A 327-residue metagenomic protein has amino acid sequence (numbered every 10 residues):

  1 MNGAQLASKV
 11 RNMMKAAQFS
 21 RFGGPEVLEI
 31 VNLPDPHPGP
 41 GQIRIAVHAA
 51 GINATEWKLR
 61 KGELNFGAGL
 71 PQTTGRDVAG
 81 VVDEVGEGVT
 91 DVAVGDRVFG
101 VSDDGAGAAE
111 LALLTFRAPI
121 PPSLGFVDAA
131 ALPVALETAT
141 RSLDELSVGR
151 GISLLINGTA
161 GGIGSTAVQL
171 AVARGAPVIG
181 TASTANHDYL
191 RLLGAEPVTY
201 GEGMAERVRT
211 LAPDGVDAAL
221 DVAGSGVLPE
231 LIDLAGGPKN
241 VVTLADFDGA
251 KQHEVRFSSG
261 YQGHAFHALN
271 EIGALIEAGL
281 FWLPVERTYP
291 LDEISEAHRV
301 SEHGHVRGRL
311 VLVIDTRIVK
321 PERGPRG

Functional and structural regions predicted by a protein language model:
P34-G51, E63-G105: Glycine-rich beta-strand-centered segment in the early N-terminal region that forms part of a ligand/cofactor-binding
D96-R97, L111, S153, A173 (+2 more regions): Residue-level marker of beta-strand positions
G100-G158: NAD(P)H dinucleotide-binding glycine-rich loop of Rossmann-like/cofactor-binding domains, especially the beta1-alpha1
L132-G201: Mid-domain Rossmann-like dinucleotide-binding core that forms the NAD(H)/NADP(H) cofactor-binding site
R191, V222-P284, L291, V313-G327: Glycine-rich phosphate-binding loop and adjacent beta-alpha segment of Rossmann(oid) nucleotide-cofactor-binding
M204-D214: Short amphipathic alpha-helix with an adjacent loop that forms part of the alpha/beta core around
H303-G308: Glycine/proline-rich active-site loop of Rossmann-fold NAD(P)-dependent oxidoreductases
